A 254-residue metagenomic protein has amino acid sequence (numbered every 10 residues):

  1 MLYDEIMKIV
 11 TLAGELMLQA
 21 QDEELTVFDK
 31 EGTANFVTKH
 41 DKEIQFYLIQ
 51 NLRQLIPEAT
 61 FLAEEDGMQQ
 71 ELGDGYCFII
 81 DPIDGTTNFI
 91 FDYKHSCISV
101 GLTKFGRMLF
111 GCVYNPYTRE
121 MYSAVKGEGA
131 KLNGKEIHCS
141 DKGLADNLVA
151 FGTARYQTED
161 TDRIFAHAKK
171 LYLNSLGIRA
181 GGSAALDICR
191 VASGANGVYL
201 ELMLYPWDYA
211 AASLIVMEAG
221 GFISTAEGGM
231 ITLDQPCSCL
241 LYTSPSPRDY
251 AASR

Functional and structural regions predicted by a protein language model:
M1-I83: N-terminal subdomain of lithium-sensitive/metallo-dependent phosphomonoesterases centered on the IMPase/IPPase/PAP
M17, D41, L52, T86 (+5 more regions): Residue-level signal for inorganic ion chemistry
N35, D41, E64, D81-D84 (+5 more regions): Acidic active-site catalytic centers that drive phospho-/nucleotidyl reactions and related ester hydrolyses
L72-K131: DPxDG-like acidic metal-binding loop motif
G129-L132, E136-H138, T158: Short helix-loop capping/hinge motifs at secondary-structure junctions, enriched in acidic/polar residues
C139-S244: An extended, acidic
Y242-R254: Single conserved hydrophobic/aromatic residue that forms the stacking wall/gate of nucleotide- or nucleobase-binding
